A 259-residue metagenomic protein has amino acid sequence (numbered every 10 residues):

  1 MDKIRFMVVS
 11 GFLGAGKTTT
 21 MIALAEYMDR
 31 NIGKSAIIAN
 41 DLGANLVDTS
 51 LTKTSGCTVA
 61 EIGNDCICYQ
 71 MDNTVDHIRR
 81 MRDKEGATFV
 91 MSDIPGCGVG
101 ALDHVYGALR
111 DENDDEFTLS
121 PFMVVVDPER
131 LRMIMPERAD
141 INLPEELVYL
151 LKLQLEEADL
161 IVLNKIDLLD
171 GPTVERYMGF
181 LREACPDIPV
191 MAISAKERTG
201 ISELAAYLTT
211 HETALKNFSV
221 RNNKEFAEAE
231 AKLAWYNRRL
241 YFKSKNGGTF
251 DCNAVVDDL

Functional and structural regions predicted by a protein language model:
M1-A23, A206-L259: P-loop NTP-binding site
D2-S10, A15, T19-Y149: Nucleotide-state-sensitive switch-loop elements of NTP-binding domains
T49, M71, L102-D103, V174-E175 (+2 more regions): Conserved strand-to-helix beginnings and helix N-cap segments that scaffold or border functional pockets
R79, Y106, M178, R182 (+2 more regions): Generic solvent-exposed, charged/amphipathic alpha-helical segments that serve as macromolecular interface scaffolds
S92, V105, V125-V126, I161-V162 (+3 more regions): Long, contiguous hydrophobic alpha-helical segments, chiefly transmembrane helices and signal peptides
G96, D167-L168, N246: Short histidine/acidic/glycine/proline-rich micro-motifs that form metal- and phosphate-coordinating active-site loops
A139, L168-D170, R238: A general structural signal for short secondary-structure boundary/capping elements
V148-E230: Canonical P-loop GTPase G-domain recognition
